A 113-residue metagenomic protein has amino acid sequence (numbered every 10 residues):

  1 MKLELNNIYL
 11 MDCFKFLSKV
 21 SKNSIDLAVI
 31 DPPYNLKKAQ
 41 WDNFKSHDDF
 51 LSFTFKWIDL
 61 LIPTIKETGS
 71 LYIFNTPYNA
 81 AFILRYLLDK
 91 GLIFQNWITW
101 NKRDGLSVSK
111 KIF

Functional and structural regions predicted by a protein language model:
K2-F113: Core catalytic lobe of class I
